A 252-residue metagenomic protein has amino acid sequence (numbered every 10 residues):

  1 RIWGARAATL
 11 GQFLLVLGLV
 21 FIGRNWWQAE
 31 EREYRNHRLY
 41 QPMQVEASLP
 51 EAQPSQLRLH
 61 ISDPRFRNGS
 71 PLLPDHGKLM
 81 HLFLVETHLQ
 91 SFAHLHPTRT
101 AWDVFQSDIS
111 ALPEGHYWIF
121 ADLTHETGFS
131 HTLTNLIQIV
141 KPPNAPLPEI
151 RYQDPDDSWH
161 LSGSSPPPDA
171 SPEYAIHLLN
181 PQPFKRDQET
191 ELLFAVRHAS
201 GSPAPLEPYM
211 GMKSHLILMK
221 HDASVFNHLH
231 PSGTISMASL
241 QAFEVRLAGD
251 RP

Functional and structural regions predicted by a protein language model:
R1-P252: N-terminal soluble domains immediately following signal/targeting peptides that reside in extracytoplasmic
